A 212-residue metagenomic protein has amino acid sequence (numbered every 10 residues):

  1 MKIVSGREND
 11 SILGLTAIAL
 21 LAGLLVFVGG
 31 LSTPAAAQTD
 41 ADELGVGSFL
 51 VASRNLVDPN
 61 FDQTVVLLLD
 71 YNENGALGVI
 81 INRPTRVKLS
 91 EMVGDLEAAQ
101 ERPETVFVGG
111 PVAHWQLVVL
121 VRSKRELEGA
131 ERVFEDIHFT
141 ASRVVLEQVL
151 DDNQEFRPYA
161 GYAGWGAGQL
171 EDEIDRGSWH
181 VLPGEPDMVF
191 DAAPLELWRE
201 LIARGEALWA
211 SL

Functional and structural regions predicted by a protein language model:
M1-I12: N-terminal secretory signal peptides that target proteins for export/translocation
D10, G14, L21, A35-A36 (+1 more regions): Long, non-catalytic terminal segments
T16-G30: Bacterial N-terminal signal peptides
A35-L212: A short aromatic-anchored loop/beta-hairpin motif
